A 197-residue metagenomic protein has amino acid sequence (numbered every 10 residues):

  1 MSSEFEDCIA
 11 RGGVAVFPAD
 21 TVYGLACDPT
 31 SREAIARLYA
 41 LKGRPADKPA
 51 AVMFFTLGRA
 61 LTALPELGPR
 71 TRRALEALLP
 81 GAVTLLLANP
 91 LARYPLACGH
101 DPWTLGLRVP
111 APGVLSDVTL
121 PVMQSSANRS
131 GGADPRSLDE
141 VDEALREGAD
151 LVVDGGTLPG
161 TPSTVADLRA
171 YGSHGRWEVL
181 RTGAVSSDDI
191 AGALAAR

Functional and structural regions predicted by a protein language model:
M1-R197: Active-site-adjacent structural elements in enzyme catalytic cores
